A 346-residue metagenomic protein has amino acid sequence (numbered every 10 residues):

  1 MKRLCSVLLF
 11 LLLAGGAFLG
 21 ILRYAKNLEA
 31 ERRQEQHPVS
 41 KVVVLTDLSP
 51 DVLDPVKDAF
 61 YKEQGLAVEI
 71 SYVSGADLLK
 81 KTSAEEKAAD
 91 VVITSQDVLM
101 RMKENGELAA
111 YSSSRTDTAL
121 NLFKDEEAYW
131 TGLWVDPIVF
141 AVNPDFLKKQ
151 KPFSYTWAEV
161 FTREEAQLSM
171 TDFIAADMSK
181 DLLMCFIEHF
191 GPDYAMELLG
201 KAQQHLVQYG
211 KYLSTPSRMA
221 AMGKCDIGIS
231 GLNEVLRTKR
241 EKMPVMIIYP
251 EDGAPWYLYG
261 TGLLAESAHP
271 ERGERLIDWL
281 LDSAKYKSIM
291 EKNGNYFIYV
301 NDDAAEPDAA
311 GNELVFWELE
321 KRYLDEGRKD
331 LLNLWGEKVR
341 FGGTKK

Functional and structural regions predicted by a protein language model:
R3-S6, F10, L22-R101: Early extracytoplasmic/lumenal segment of secretory-pathway proteins
L48, K87-A89, I93-S217, A221-K224: Extracytoplasmic ligand-binding site segments that recognize negatively charged/polar headgroups
V56, Y194, L198, A268-L280 (+1 more regions): Short amphipathic alpha-helical coupling segments at ligand-binding clamshell hinges and other catalytic/signaling
L78-K81, L99, T156-W157, P216-S217 (+2 more regions): Short, hydrophobic alpha-helical packing/hinge segments within bilobed ligand-binding/sensory domains
V98-K103, A221-P244: A ligand-binding cleft/hinge motif common to bilobed small-molecule-binding domains
A141-F146, Y257-R272, S288-E291: A bilobed periplasmic-binding-protein/Venus flytrap-type ligand-binding module shared by bacterial periplasmic
L168-I174, L280-D302: Periplasmic-binding protein-like
E306-K346: Extracellular/periplasmic bilobal clamshell ligand-binding domains
